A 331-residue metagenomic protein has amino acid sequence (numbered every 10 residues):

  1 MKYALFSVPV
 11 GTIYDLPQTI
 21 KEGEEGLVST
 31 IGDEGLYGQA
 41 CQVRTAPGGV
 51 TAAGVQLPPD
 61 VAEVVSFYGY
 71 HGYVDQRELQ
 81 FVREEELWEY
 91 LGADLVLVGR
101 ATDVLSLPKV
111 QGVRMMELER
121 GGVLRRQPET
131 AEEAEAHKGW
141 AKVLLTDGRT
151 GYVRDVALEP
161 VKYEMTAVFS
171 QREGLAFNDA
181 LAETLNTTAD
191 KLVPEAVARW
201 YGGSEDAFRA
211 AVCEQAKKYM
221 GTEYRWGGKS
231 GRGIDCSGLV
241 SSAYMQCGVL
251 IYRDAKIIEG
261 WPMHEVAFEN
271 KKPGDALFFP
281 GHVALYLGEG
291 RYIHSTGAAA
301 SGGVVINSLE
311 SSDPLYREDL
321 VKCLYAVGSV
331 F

Functional and structural regions predicted by a protein language model:
M1-T12, Q18-S29, Y37-T51, Q56-V96 (+2 more regions): Boundary regions of SH3-family modules and the immediately adjacent low-complexity/disordered segments in eukaryotic
K21-T30, D103-R114, E259-F268: Short alpha-helix capping/helix-loop boundary micro-motifs
S29, G35, L118, N270-K271 (+1 more regions): Short, well-ordered loop/turn sites that connect or cap secondary structure elements
Q39, G122, G274-D275: Structural motif
L91-T130: Asp-box/WD-like beta-propeller blade repeats and closely related beta-sheet repeat scaffolds
V212, A216, G228-C247: Active-site nucleophilic cysteine motif
V249-S312: ...with weaker cross-activation on analogous glycine-rich loops/strands in unrelated enzymes
S312-F331: Low-complexity, Gly/Ser/Thr/Pro-rich intrinsically disordered linker/tail segments
